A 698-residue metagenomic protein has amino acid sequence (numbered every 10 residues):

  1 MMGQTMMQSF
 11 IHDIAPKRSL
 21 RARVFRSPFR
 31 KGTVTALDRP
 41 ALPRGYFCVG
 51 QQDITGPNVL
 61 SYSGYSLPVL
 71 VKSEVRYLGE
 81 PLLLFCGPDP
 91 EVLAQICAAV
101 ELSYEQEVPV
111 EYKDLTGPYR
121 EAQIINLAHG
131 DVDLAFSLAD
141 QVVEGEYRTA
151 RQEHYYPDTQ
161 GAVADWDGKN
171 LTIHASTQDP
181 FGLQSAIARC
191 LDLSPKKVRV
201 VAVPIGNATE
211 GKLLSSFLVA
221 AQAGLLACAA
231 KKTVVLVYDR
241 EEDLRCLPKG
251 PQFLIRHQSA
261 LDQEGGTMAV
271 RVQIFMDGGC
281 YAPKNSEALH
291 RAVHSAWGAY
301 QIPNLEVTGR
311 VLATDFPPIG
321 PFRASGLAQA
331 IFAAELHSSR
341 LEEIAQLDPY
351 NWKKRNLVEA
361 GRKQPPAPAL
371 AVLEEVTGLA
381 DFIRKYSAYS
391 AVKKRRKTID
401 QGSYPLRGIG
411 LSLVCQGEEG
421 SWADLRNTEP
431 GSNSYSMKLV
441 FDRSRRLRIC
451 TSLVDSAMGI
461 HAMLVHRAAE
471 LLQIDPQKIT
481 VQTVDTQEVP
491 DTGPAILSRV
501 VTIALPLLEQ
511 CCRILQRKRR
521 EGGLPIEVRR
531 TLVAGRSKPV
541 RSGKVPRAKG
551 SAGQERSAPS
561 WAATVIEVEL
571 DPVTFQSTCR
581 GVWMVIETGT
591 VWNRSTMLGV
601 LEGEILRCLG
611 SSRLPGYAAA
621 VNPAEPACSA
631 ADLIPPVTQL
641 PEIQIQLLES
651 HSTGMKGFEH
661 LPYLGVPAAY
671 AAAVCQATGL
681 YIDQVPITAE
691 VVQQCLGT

Functional and structural regions predicted by a protein language model:
M1-A371, Y389-T698: Cofactor-binding beta-sheet edge motifs in enzyme active sites
L373-V376: Conserved catalytic cores of ATP-dependent inositol ring kinases
L379, I383, K544-P546: Alpha-helical membrane-embedding segments and immediately adjacent membrane-interface amphipathic helices
D381-Y386, A423: Extended hydrophobic/aromatic segments used for targeting, binding, or gating
